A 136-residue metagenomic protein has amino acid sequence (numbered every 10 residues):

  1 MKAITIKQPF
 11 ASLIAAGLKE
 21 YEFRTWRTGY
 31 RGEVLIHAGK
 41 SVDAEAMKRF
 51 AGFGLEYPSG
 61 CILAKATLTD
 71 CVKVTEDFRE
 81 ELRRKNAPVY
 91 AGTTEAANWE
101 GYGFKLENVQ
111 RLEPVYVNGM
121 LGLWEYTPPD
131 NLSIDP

Functional and structural regions predicted by a protein language model:
M1-P136: Structured alpha/beta reader/binder surfaces that contact nucleic acids or chromatin modification marks
